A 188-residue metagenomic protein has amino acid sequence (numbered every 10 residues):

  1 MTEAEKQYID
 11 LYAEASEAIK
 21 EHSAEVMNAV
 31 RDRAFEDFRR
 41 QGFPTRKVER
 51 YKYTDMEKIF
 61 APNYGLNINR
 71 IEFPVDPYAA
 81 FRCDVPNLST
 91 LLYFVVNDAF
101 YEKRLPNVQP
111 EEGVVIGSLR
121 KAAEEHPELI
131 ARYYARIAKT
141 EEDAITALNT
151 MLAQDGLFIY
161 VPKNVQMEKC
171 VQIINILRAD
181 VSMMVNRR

Functional and structural regions predicted by a protein language model:
M1-R188: Glycine-rich and polybasic anion-binding loops at the starts of cofactor/ligand-binding domains
